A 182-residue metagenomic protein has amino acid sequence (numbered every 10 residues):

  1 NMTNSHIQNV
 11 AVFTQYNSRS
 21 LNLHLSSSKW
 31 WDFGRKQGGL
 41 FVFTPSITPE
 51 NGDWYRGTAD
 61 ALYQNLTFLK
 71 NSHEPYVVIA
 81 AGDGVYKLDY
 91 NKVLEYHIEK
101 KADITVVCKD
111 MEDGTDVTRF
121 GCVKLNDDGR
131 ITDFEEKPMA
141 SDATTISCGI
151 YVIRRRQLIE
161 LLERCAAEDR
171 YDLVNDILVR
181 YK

Functional and structural regions predicted by a protein language model:
N1-K182: Unchanged
